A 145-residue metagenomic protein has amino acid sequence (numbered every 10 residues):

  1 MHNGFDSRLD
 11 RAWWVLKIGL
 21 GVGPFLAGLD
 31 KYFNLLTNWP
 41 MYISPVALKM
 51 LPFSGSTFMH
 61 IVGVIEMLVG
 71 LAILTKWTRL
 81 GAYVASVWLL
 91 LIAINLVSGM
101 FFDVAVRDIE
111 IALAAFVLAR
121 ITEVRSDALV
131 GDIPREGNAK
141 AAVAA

Functional and structural regions predicted by a protein language model:
M1-L35, P52-V64, L68, L74-A145: Extended, low-polarity transmembrane helix blocks
P40-S54: Perimembrane loop-to-helix junctions flanking transmembrane segments
